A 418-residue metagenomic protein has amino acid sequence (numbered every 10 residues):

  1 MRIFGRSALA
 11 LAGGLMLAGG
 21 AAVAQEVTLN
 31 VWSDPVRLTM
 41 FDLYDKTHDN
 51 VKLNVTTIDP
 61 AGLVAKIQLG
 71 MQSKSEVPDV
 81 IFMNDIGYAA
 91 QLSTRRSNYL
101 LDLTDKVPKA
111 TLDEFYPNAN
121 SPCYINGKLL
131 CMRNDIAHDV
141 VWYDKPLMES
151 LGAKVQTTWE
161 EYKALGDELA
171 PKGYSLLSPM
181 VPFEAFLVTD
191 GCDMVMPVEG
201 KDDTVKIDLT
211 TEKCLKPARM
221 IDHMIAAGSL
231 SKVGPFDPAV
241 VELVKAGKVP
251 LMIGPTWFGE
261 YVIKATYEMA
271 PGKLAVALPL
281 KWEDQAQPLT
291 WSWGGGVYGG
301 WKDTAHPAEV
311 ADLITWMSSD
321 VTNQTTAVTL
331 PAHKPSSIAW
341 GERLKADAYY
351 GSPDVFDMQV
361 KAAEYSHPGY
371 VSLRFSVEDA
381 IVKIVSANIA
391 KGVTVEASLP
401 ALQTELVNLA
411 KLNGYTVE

Functional and structural regions predicted by a protein language model:
Q25, A277-P279, V328-K383, Y415-E418: Long, aromatic- and glycine/proline-rich binding clefts that accommodate carbohydrate-like moieties
Q25, T47, L151, R219 (+2 more regions): Extracytoplasmic/periplasmic substrate-recognition and gating elements
V27-D42, I58, A137, Y370-L373: Extracytoplasmic "Venus flytrap"
K46-F115, P146-T157, E242-L243, G247-L251 (+1 more regions): Extracytoplasmic "Venus flytrap"/periplasmic binding protein-like
V77-I81, V107-P146, Q285-T290, E364-V371: A structural signal for short loop-to-beta-strand junctions that line the ligand-binding cleft of periplasmic/secreted
I86-D139, K163, P271-P279: Hinge/lid segment of periplasmic solute-binding proteins
L130-M132, D139, K163-I207, D222 (+1 more regions): Extracytoplasmic/periplasmic solute-binding protein
L169, T204-G234, P279: Glycine-centered hinge/linker elements that transmit conformational signals in sensory and ligand-binding systems
